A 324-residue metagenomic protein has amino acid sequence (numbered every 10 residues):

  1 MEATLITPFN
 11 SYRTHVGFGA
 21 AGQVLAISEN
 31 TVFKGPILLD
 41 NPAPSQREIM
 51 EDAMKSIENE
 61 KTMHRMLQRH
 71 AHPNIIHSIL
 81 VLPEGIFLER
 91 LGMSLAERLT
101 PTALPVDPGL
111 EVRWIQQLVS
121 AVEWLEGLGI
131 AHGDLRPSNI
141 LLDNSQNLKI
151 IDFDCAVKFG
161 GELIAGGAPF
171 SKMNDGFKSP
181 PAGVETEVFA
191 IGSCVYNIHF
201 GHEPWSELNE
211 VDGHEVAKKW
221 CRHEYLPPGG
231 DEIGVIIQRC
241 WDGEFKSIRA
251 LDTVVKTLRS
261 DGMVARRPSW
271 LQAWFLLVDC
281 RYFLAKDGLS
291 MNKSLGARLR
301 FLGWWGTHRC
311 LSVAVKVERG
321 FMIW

Functional and structural regions predicted by a protein language model:
A3-R69: ATP-binding glycine-rich loop module of kinase domains
H64, V119-V122, V195, I237: Hydrophobic core positions within the conserved protein kinase catalytic domain
Q68, N74-V112: Conserved structural core of kinase catalytic domains
G109-W124: Conserved alphaE helix
V122-D143: Catalytic-loop of the protein kinase fold
N147-K149, D154-K246, A250: C-lobe/activation-segment region of protein kinase-like
D242-R266: Terminal C-lobe "cap" of eukaryotic-type protein kinase domains
A265-W324: Regulatory extensions appended to serine/threonine kinase catalytic cores
